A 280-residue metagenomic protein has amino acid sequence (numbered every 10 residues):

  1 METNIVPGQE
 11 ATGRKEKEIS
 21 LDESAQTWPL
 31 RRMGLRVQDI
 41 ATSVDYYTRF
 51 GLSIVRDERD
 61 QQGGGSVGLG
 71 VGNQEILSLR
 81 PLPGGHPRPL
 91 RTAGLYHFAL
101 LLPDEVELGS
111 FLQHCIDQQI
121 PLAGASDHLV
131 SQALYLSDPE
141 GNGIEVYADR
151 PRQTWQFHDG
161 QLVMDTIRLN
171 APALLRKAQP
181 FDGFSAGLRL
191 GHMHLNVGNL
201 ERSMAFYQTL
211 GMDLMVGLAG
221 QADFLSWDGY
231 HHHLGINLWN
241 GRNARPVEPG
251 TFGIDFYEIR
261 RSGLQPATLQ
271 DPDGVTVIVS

Functional and structural regions predicted by a protein language model:
E2-R31, R36-R56, V71-P121, S137-A219 (+1 more regions): Glyoxalase I/VOC metalloenzyme domain signal
D60-G63, G84: Short active-site-proximal "capping" loops at secondary-structure junctions
D60-Q61, S126-L129, D228: A short beta-turn/loop motif at secondary-structure boundaries
Q62-G64, L264-Q265: A short, compositionally biased
G63-G70, D223-S226: Minor-groove-contacting beta-hairpin "wing" of winged helix-turn-helix DNA-binding domains
H128-S131, G263-L264: Short, small/polar residue-rich loop motifs at catalytic or cofactor-binding pockets
V130, G220-Q221: Beta-strand-connecting loop/turn residues
